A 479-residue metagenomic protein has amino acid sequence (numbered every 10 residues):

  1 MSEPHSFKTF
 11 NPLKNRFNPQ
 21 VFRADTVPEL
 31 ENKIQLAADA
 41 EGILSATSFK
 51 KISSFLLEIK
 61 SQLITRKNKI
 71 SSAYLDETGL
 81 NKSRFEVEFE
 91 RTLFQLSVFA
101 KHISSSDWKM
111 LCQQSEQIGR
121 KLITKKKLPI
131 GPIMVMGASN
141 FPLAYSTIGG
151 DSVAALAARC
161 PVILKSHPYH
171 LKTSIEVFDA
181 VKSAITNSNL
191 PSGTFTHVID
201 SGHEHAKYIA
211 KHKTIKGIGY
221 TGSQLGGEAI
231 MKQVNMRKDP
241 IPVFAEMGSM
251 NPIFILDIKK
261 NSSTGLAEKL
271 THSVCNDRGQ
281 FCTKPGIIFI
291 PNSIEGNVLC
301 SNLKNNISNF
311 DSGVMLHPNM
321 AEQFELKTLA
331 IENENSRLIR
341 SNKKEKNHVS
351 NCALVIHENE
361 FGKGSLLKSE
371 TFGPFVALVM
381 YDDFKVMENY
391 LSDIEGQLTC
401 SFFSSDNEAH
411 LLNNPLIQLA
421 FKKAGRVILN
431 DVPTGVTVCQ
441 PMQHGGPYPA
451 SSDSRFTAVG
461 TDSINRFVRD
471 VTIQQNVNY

Functional and structural regions predicted by a protein language model:
M1-L122, A154: N-terminal Rossmann-like NAD(P)+-binding subdomain of aldehyde/semialdehyde dehydrogenases
L13-V21, I215, N305-N309, N351-Y479: Conserved C-terminal structural/oligomerization subdomain of aldehyde/semialdehyde dehydrogenase
E29, E204-A206, V386: Short acidic active-site motifs
A38-E41, S45, K60-K67, S71-Y74 (+18 more regions): Structural signal for hydrophobic packing residues in well-ordered secondary-structure cores of soluble enzyme domains
L56-K60, T78-N81, Y169-H170, V198-I199 (+4 more regions): Conserved short loop/turn motifs at secondary-structure junctions
I64, W108-L266, T271, S293: Rossmann-like NAD(P) dinucleotide-binding subdomain of oxidoreductase/dehydrogenase enzymes
A180-A184, L225-G362, N389, L429: ALDH superfamily catalytic-core signature
